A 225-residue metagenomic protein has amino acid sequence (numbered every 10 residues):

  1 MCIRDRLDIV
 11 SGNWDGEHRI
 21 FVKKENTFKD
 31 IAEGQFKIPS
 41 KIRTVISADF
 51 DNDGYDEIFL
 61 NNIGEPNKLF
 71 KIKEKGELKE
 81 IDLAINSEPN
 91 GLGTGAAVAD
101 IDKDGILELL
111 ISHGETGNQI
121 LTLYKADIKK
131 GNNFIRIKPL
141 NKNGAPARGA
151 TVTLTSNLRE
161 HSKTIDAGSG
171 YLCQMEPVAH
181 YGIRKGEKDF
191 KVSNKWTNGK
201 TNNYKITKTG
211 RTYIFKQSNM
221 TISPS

Functional and structural regions predicted by a protein language model:
M1-R4, I42-N52, T94-K103, L123-K125: Beta-propeller blade termini
R4, I20-K23, S47, E57-I58 (+1 more regions): Carboxylate-rich, polar loop motifs that coordinate divalent cations or form catalytic acidic clusters
D8-N13, E57-N62, L109-H113, V192: Hydrophobic beta-strand segments that make up the repeating blades of beta-propeller and related beta-repeat
W14-D15, I63-G64, A147, G186-E187: Short proline/glycine-enriched turn/loop motifs at strand-loop junctions of beta-rich domains
G16, K41, E65, L92: Beta-rich catalytic cores
G16-I31, P66-I81, G117-N132: Beta-propeller blade repeat segments, especially FG-GAP/WD-type strand-to-loop junctions in 6- to 7-bladed propeller
I38-P39, P89: Conserved loop/turn at the beginning of each blade in beta-propeller domains
E77-S225: Gly/Ser/Thr/Pro-enriched helix-cap/hinge segments flanking short amphipathic alpha-helices
